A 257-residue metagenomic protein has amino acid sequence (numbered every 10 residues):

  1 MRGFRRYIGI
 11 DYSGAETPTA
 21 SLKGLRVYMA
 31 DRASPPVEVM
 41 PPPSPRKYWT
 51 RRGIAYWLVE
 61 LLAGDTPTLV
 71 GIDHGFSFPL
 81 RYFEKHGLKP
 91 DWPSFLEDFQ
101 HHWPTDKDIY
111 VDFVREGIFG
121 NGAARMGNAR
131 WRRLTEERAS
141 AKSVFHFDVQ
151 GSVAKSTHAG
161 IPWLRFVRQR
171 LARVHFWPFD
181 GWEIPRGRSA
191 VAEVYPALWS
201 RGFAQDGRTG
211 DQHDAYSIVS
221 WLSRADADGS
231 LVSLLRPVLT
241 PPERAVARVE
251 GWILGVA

Functional and structural regions predicted by a protein language model:
M1-I8, Y12-A257: RNase H-like (RuvC/DEDD) metal-dependent nuclease/polynucleotide-processing core
